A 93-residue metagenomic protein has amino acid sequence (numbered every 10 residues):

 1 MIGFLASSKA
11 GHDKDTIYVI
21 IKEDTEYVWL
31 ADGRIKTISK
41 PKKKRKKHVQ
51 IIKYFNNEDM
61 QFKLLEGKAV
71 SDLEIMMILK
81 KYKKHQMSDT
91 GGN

Functional and structural regions predicted by a protein language model:
M1-I2, K9, V19-N93: Ferredoxin-like alpha/beta domains used as RNA- or RNAP-binding modules
G11-K14: Short, charged beta-turn/beta-strand-edge "cap" motif at the junction between a beta-strand and an adjacent loop
